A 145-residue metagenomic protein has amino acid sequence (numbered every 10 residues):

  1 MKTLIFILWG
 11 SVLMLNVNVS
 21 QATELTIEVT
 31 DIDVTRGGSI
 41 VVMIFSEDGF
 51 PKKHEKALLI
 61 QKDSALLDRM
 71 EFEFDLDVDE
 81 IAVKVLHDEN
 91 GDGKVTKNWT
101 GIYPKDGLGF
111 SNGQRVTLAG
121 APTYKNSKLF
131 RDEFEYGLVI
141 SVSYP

Functional and structural regions predicted by a protein language model:
I5-N16: Bacterial N-terminal signal peptides
N16-A22: Sec/Tat signal peptide C-region and signal peptidase I cleavage site
L25-I32: A short, amphipathic beta-strand motif
T35-F45, F50-K52: Short, ordered, surface-exposed loop/turn motifs in non-cytosolic proteins
R69-L76: Exposed aromatic-hydrophobic patches
D79-V85: A short tyrosine-centered beta-strand micro-motif
E89-K97: Acidic, glycine-anchored loop motifs typical of Ca2+
G107-P145: Extracellular beta-sheet/turn segments enriched in Thr/Pro/Gly and aliphatic residues
